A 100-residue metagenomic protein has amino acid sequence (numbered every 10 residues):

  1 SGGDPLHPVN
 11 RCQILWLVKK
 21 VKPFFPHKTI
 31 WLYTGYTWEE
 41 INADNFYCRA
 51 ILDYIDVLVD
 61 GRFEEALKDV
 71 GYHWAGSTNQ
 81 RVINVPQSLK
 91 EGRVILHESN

Functional and structural regions predicted by a protein language model:
S1-I51: Conserved Radical SAM active-site core
P5, G35-E39, L58, G92-N100: Conserved strand-turn element in the central/C-terminal portion of the radical SAM core barrel that lines
V9-K22, K68-N100: P-loop/Walker A phosphate-binding loop and immediately adjacent motor/lid segment at beta-alpha junctions
T34, R62, P86: Residues at the C-termini of beta-strands that transition into short coil/loop
T37, E65, L89: Residue-level detector of flexible, active-site-proximal loop/helix-junction positions within diverse enzyme catalytic
D44-L67: Structural recognition of alpha->loop->beta junctions
